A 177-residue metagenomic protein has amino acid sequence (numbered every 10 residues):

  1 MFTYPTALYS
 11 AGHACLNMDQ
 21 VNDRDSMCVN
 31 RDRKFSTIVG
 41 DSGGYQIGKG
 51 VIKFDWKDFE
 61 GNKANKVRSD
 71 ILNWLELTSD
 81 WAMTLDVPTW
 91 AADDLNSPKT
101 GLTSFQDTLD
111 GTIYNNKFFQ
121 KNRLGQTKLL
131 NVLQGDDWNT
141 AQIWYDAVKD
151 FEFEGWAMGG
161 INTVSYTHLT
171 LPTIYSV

Functional and structural regions predicted by a protein language model:
M1-Q120: Non-catalytic, usually N-terminal nucleic-acid engagement modules in DNA/RNA processing proteins
T37-V39, D80-M83, K128-V132, E154-A157: Structural preference for beta-strand elements that scaffold enzyme active sites
S42-G44, D86, L133-G135, M158-G160: A cross-domain feature marking catalytic cores of carbohydrate-active enzymes and several ubiquitous metabolic/repair
K121-G125: Short helix-capping segments at alpha-helix termini
W138-M158: Alpha/beta enzyme core
E152-F153, I174-S176: Contiguous, function-dense segments enriched for cysteine-driven chemistry and partner/ligand-binding capacity
T163-S165: Acidic, proline/serine/threonine- and glycine-rich low-complexity intrinsically disordered segments
T167-T173: Conserved small/polar residues in nucleotide/adenosyl-binding loops
